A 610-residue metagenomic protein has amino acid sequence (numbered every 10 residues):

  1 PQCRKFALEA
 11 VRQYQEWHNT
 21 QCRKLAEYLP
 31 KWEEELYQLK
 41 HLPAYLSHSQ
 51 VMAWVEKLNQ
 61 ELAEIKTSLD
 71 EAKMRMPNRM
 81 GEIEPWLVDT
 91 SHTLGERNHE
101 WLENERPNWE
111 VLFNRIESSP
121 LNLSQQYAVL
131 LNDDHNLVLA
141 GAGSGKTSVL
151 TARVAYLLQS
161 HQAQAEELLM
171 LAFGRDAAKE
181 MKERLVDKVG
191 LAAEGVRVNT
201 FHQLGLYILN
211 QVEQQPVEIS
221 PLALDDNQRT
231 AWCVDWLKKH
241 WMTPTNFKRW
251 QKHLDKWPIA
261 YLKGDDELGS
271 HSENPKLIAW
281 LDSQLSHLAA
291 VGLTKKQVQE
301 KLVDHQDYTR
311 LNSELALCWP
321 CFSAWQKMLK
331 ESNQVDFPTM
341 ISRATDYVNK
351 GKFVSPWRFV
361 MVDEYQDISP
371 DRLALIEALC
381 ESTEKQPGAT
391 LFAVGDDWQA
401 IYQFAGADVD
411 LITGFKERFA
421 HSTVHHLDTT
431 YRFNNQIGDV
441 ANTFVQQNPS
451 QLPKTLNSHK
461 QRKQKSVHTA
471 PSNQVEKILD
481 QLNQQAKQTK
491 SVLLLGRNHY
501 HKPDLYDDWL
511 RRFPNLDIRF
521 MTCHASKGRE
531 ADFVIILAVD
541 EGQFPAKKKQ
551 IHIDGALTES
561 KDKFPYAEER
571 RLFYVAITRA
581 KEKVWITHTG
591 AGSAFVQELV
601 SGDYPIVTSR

Functional and structural regions predicted by a protein language model:
R12, A26, P30-E33, Y45-S49 (+9 more regions): Conserved helicase NTPase motor core
T20, E27, K40, E167 (+3 more regions): Conserved P-loop NTPase-based nucleic-acid remodeling module centered on helicase motor cores
K40, L46-R79, D226-M328: Coupling/switch/interface segments within P-loop NTPase motor domains and analogous charged loops in nucleic-acid
L137-V138, G145-L150, V154, H421-T423 (+1 more regions): Helicase P-loop NTPase motor core
L157-L171: Conserved SF1/SF2 helicase motif Ia
R197-Y207, V360-E364, V394, L510-F544 (+2 more regions): Conserved helicase core region in the C-terminal RecA-like lobe
P370-K463, V607: Conserved RecA-like helicase ATPase core segment that couples NTP binding/hydrolysis to strand translocation
D540-S609: C-terminal accessory regions
